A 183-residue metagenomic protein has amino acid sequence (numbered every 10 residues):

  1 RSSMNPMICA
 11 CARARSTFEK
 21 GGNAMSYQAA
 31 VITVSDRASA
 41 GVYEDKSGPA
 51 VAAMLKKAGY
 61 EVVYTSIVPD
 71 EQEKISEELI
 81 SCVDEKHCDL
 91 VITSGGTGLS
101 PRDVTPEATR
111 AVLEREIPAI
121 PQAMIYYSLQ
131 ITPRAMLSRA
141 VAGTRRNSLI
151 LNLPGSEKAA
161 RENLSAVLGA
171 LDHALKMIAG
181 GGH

Functional and structural regions predicted by a protein language model:
S2-S3, S16: Serine residues within intrinsically disordered or low-complexity segments
P6-C11, F18-H183: Non-catalytic beta/alpha edge segments that cap or flank active sites
